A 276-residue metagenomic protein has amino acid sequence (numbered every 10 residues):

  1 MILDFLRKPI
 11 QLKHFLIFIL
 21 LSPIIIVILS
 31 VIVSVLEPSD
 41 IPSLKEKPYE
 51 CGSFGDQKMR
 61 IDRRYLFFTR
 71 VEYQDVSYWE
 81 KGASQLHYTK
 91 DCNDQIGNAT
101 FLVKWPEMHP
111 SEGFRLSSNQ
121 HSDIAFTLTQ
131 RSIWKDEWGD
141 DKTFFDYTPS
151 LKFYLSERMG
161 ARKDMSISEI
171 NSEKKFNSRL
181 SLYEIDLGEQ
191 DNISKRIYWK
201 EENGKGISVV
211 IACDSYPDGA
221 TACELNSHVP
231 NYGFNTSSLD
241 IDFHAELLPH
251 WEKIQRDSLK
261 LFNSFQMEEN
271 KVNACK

Functional and structural regions predicted by a protein language model:
D4-I24: N-terminal Sec-pathway targeting helices
R7, L44-K47, L86-H87, S208 (+2 more regions): Disulfide-bonded cysteine motifs in exported proteins
P23-V33: Hydrophobic alpha-helical membrane-insertion segments, chiefly the h-region of N-terminal signal peptides
V31-K175: Charge-rich, low-complexity N-terminal segments
M108, N203, F243-L247: Short, flexible beta-strand-to-coil junctions
K174-A220: Signature of long, low-cysteine stretches enriched in small and polar/charged residues
V209-K276: Long, compositionally biased interface segments
